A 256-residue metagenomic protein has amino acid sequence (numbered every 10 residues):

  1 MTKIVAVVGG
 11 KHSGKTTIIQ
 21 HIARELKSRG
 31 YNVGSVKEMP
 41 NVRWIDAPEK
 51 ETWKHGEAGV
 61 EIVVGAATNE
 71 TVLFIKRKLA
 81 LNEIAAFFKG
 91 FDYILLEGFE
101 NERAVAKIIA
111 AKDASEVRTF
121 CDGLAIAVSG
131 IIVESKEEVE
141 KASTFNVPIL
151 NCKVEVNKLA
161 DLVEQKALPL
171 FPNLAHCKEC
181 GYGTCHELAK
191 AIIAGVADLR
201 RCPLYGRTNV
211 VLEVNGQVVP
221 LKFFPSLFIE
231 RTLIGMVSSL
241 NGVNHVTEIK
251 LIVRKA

Functional and structural regions predicted by a protein language model:
M1-N41, E138, P172: Walker A (P-loop) phosphate-binding motif
H21-K76: N-terminal phosphate/diphosphate-binding loop that engages ATP/GTP or pyrophosphate donors across diverse enzyme folds
T71-S115: Glycine-rich phosphate-binding loop used to anchor ATP phosphates in small-molecule kinases, encompassing both
G98-E138: Conserved C-terminal guanine-recognition region of P-loop GTPase G domains, centered on the G4
E164-H176, A194: Immediate flanking context of iron-sulfur cluster ligation sites
L174-K190, P203-L204: Local cysteine-cluster metal-coordination motifs and their immediate loop/turn environment, predominantly Fe-S cluster
I192-R207: Non-heme iron-sulfur electron-transfer modules
